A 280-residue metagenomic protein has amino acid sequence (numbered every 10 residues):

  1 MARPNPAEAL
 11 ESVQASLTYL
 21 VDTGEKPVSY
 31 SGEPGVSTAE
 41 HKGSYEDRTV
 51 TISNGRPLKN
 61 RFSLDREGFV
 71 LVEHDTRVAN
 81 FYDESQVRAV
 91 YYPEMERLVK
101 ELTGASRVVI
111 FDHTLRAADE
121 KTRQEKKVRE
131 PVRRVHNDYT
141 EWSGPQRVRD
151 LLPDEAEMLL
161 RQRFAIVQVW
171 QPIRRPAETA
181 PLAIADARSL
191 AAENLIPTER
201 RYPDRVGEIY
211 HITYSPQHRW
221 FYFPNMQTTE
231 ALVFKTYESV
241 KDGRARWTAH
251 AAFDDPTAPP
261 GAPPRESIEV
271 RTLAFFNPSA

Functional and structural regions predicted by a protein language model:
A2-I209, Y214-P224, G261: Non-heme Fe(II) oxygenase catalytic core, chiefly the N-lobe of the double-stranded beta-helix
E208-A280: Catalytic core of Fe(II)/2-oxoglutarate
